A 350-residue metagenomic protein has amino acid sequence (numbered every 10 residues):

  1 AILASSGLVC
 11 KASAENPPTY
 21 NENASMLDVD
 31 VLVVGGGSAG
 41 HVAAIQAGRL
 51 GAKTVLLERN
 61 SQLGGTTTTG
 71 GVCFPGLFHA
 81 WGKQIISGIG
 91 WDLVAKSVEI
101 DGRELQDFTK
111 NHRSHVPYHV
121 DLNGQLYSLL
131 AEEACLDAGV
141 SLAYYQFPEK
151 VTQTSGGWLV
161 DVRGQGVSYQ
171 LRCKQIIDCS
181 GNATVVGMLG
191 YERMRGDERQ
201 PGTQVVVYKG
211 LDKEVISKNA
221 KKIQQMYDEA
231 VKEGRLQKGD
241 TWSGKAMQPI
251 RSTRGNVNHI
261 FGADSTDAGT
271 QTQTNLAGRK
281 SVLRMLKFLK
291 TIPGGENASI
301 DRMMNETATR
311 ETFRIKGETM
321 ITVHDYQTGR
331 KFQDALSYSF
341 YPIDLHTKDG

Functional and structural regions predicted by a protein language model:
A1-A12: N-terminal export signals
A14-N23: Extended, non-globular alpha-helical segments
N23-G37: Beta1/beta-strand and adjacent pyrophosphate-binding region of the FAD-binding site in flavoprotein oxidoreductases
D28-V31, L50-T54, D137-S141, Y169-K174 (+2 more regions): Loop/turn elements at helix/coil->beta-strand transitions in domains of secreted/extracellular proteins
G40: N-terminal Rossmann-fold NAD(P) dinucleotide-binding loop
Q46, A52-K53, E58-K150, T154 (+1 more regions): Conserved N-terminal/central alpha/beta ligand/cofactor-binding core
T66, S128, V167-Q175, C179-G350: Flavin (FAD/FMN)-binding glycine-rich loop and adjacent Rossmann-like elements that form
T152-Q170: Conserved beta-strand-loop-beta-strand element in the redox core of flavoprotein oxidoreductases
